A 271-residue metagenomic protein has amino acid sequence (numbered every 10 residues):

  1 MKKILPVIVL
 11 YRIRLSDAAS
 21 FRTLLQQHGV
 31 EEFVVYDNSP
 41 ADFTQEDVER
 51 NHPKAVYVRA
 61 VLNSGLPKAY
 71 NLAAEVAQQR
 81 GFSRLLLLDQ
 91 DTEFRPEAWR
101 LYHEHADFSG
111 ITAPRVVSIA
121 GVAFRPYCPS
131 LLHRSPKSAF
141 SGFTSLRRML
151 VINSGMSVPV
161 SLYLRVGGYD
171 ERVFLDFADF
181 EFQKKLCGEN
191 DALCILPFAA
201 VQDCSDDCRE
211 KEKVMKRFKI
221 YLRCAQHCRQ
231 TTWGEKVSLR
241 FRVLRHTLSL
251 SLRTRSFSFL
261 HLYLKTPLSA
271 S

Functional and structural regions predicted by a protein language model:
I8-H28: Short, well-formed alpha-helical segments that are part of the catalytic scaffolds of diverse glycosyltransferases
V61-A77: Glycine-rich, basic loop-to-helix element that forms the pyrophosphate-binding segment of sugar-nucleotide handling
F82-E93: Short beta-strand-to-loop acidic/aromatic patch adjacent to the donor-nucleotide binding site
T112-R125: Short beta-strand-to-loop element that shapes/binds the nucleotide-sugar donor at the catalytic cleft/hinge
P129-M149: Short, flexible, basic/aromatic active-site loop/helix in glycosyltransferases
V151, G155-V158, L162-G167, R172-F198: A short, conserved alpha-helix in the catalytic core of glycosyltransferases
I195-K213, C224: Active-site donor/metal-binding and catalytic loop motifs of nucleotide-sugar-dependent glycosylation enzymes
E212-S271: Non-catalytic, C-terminal membrane-associated alpha-helical segments of glycosyltransferases
